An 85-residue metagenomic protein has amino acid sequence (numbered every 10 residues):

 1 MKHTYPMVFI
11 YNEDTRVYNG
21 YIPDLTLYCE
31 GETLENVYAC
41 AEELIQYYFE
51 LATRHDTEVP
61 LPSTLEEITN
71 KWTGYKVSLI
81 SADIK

Functional and structural regions predicted by a protein language model:
M1-P6, A39-K85: Short, charged, surface-exposed hinge/linker loops at domain edges that act as mobile lids or interdomain connectors
Y5, Y18, L27-C29: Structural detector for hydrophobic anchor residues on beta-strands
V8-F9, E32: A ubiquitous short alpha-helical element
F9-P23: Short aromatic-glycine-(Arg/Gly/Cys) micro-motifs in beta-strand/loop hairpins
L25-N36: A short, exposed loop/beta-hairpin motif centered on an aromatic-Gly-Thr core
